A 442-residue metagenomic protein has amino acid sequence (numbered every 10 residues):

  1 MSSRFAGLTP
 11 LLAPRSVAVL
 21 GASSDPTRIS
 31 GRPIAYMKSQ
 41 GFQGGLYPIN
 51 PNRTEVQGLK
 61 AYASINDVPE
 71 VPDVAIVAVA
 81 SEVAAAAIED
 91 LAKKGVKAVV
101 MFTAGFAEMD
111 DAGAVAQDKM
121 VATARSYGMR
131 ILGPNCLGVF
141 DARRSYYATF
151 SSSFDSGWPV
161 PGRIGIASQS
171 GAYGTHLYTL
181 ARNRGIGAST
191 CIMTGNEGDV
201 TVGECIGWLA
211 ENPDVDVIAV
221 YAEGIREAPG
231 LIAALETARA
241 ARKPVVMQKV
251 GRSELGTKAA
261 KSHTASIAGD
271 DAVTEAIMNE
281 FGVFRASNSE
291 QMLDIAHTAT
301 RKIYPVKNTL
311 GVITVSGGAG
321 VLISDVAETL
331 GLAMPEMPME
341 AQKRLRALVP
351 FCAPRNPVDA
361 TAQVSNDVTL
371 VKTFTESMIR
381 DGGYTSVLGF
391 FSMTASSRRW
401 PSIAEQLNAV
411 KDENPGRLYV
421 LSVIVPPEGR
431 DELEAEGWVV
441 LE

Functional and structural regions predicted by a protein language model:
M1-E442: Catalytic-core regions of core metabolic enzymes, especially those transforming organic acids/acyl-group intermediates
